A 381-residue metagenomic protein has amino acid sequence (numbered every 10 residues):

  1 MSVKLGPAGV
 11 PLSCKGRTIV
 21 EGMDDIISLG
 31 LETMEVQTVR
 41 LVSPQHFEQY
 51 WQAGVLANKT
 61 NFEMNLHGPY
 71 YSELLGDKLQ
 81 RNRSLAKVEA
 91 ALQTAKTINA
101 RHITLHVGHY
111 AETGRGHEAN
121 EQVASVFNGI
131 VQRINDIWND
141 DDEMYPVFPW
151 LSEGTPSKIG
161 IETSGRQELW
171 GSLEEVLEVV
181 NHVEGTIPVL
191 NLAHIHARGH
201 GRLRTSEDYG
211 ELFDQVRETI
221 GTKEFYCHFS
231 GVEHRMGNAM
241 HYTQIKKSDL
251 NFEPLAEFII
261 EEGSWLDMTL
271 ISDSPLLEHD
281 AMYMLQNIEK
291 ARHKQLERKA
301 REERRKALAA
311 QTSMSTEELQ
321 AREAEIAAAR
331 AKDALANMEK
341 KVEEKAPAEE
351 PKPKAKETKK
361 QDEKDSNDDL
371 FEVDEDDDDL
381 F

Functional and structural regions predicted by a protein language model:
M1-Q93, I187, K294-N337, K341-E344 (+3 more regions): N-terminal pre-domain/capping segments
V3-G9, M34-V36, M64-G68, I103-L105 (+4 more regions): Hydrophobic faces of well-ordered beta-strands that scaffold small-molecule active sites in alpha/beta enzyme cores
A8-L12, Q37-L41, P69-Y71, G108-Y110 (+4 more regions): Active-site beta-loop-alpha junctions enriched in small/polar residues
G16, L75, G114-H117, W170-L173 (+1 more regions): Gly/Pro-rich active-site loop or hairpin
M23-G30, Q45-N65, A90-N99, V131-I137 (+4 more regions): Acidic (Asp/Glu)-rich catalytic clusters
F47-Q52, R81-V88, A119-S125, L173-V176 (+2 more regions): Charged helix-capping and loop-helix junction motifs
L74-V189: Active-site acidic/histidine proton-transfer and metal-coordination neighborhood in alpha/beta enzyme cores
E278-E297: C-terminal helical cap(s) of enzyme catalytic domains, especially alpha/beta-barrels
